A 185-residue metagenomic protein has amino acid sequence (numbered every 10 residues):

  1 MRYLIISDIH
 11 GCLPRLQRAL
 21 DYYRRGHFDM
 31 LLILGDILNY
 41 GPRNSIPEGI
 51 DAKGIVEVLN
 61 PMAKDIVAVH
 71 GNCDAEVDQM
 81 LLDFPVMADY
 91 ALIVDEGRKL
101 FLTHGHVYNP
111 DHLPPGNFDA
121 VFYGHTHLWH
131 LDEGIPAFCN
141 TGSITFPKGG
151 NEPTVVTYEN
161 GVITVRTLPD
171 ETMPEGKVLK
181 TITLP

Functional and structural regions predicted by a protein language model:
M1-L13, H27-M30, F138, P153-T167: Amphipathic repeat-derived elements
R2-D95: Core catalytic region of metal-dependent phosphoesterases/phosphodiesterases, especially metallo-beta-lactamase-like
Y3, C12-L13, D21, L168-P185: Catalytic phosphate/metal-binding cores of nucleic-acid and nucleotide-processing enzymes, i.e., regions that mediate
M87-A88, E96-F101, H106-T181: Conserved beta-sheet core of the metallophosphoesterase superfamily
